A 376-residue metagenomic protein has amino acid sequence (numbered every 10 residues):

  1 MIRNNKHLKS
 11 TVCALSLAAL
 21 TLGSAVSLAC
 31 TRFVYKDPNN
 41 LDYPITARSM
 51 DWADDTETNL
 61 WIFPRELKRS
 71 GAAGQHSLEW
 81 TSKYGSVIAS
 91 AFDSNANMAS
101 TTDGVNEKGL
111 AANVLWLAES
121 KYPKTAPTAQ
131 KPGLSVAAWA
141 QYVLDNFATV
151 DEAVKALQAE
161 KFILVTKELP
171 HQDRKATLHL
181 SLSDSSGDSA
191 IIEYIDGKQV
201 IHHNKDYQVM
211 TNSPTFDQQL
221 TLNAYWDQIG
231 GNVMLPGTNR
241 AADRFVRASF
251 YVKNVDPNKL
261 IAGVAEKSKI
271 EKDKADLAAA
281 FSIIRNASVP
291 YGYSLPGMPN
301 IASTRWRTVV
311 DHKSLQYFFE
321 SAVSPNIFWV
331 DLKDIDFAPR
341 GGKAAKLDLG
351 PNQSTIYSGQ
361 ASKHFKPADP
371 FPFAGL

Functional and structural regions predicted by a protein language model:
I2-A14: Bacterial N-terminal signal peptides that target proteins for export
A14-G23: Bacterial N-terminal signal peptides
G23-A29: Sec/Tat signal peptide C-region and signal peptidase I cleavage site
A29-Y43, A53, N59, R69-A72 (+4 more regions): C-terminus-biased signal that marks the final domain/tail of proteins
C30-K131, L164: A contiguous strand-loop segment
I45-A47, A111-V114, S181-S183, I191 (+1 more regions): Structural recognition of the beta-strand scaffold that forms the well-ordered cores of secreted hydrolase catalytic
W61-E79, K121-F162, G341-Q353: Compact, glycine/acidic-enriched structural inserts
V150, V154-I192: Aromatic- and glycine-enriched pocket-lining scaffold segments that form the walls of small-molecule binding clefts
